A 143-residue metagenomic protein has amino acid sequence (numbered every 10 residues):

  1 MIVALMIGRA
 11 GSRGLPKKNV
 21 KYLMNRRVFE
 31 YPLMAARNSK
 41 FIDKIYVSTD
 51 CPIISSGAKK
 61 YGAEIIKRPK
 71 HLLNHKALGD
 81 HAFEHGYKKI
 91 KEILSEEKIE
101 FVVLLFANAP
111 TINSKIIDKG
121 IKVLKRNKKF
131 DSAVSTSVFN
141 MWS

Functional and structural regions predicted by a protein language model:
M1-I2, I42, I99, F130: Local beta-strand N-terminus motif with an aromatic residue
M1-P16: N-terminal nucleotide-binding beta1-loop-alpha1 segment
A4, I45-V47, V102, S132: Hydrophobic/aromatic residues located in beta-strands of well-ordered beta-sheets within soluble catalytic
V28-K44: A short, N-terminal amphipathic alpha-helix
E30, I45-T49, S135: Short internal beta-strands
Y46, P52-V103, I112, K119: Short phosphate-binding loop-to-helix
H81, H85, F101, A107-S143: Conserved core of the sugar-phosphate nucleotidyltransferase
